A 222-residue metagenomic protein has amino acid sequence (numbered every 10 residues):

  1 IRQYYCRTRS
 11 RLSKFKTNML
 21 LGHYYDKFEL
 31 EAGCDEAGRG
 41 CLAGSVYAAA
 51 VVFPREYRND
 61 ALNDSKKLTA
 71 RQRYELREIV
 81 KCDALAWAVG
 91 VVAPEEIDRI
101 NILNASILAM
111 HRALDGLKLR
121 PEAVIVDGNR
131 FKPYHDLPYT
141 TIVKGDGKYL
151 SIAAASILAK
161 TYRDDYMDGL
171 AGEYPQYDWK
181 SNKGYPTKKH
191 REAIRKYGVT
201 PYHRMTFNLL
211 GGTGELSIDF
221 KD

Functional and structural regions predicted by a protein language model:
L12-D222: RNase H-like, Mg2+-dependent phosphodiesterase core, and more generally RNA phosphate-backbone-engaging helix-loop
